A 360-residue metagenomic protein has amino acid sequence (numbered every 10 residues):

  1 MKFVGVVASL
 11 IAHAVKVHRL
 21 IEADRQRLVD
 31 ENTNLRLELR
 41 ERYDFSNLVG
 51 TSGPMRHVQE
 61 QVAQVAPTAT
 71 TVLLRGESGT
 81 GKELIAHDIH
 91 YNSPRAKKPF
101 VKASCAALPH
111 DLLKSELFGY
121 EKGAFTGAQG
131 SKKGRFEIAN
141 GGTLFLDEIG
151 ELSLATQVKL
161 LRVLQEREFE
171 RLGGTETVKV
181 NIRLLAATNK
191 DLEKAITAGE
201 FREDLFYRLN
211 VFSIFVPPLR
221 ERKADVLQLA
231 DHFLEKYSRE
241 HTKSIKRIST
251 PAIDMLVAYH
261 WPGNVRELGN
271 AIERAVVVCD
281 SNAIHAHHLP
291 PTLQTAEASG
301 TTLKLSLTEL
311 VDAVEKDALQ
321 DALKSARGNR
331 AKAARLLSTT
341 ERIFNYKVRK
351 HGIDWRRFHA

Functional and structural regions predicted by a protein language model:
M1-K16: Amphipathic alpha-helical "output/dimerization" segments
G5-V6, V163, A186, R208 (+3 more regions): Conserved catalytic core of Hanks-type protein kinase domains
V15-V49, T295: Conserved ASCE P-loop NTPase core motifs with emphasis on AAA+ ATPases
R36-K179, L184-K190, A195, L219 (+1 more regions): AAA+ ATPase active-site-proximal loops
F212-D225: Conserved AAA+ ATPase "SRH/arginine-finger" region at the nucleotide-binding site
V226-A230, L234, H241: Conserved Sensor-2/SRH helix of P-loop NTPases
K304-A360: Bacterial C-terminal helix-turn-helix
